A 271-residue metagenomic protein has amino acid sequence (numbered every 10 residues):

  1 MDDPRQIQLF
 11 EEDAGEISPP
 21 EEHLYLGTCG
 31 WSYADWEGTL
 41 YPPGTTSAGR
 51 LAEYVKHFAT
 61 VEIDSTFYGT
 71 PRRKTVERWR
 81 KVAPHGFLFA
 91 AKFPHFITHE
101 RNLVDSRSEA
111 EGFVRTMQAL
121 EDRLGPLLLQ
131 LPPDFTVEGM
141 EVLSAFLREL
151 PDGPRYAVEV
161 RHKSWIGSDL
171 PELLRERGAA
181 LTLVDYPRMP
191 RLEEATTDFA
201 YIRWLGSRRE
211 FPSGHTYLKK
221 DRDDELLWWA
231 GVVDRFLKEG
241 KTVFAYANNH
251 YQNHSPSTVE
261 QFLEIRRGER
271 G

Functional and structural regions predicted by a protein language model:
M1-G271: Residues lining hydrophobic/aromatic ligand-binding pockets adjacent to catalytic sites
